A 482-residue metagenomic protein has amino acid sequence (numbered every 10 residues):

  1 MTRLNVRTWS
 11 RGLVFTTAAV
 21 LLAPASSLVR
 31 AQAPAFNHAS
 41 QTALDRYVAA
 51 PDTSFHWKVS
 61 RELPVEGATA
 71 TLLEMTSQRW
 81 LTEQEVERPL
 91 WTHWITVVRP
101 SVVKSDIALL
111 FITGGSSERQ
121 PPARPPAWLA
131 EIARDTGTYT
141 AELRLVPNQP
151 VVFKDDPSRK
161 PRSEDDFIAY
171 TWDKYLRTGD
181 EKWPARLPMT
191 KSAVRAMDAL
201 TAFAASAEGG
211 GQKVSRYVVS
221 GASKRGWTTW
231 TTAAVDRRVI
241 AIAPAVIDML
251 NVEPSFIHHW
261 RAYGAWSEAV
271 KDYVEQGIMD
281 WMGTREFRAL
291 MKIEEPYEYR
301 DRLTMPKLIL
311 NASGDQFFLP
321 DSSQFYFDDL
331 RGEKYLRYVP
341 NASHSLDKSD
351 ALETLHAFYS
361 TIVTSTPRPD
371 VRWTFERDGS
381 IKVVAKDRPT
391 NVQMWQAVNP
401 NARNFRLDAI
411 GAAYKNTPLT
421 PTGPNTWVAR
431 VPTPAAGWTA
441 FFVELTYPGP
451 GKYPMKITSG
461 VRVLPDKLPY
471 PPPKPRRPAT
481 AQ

Functional and structural regions predicted by a protein language model:
V48-V102, L143, E181-L187: N-terminal cap/lid segment of alpha/beta-hydrolase-fold proteins
W94, S105-G115: Short beta-strand element of the alpha/beta-hydrolase
I112-R119, A130, Y139-V194, M249-A265 (+1 more regions): Cap/lid segment of the alpha/beta-hydrolase catalytic domain
L176-K191, R195-S223, V239: Gly/Ser-rich "nucleophile elbow"/oxyanion-hole loop immediately N-terminal to the catalytic nucleophile in hydrolases
T231-D280, R337-P340, S345-E353: Hydrolase active-site cap/lid region
L303, I309-N311: Short beta-strand/loop motif that positions the catalytic acidic residue of the alpha/beta-hydrolase fold
Q316-S322, D347: Conserved alpha/beta-hydrolase "acid-adjacent" motif
A357-Q396, A412-P424, R430: Surface beta-strand/loop "capping" patches
